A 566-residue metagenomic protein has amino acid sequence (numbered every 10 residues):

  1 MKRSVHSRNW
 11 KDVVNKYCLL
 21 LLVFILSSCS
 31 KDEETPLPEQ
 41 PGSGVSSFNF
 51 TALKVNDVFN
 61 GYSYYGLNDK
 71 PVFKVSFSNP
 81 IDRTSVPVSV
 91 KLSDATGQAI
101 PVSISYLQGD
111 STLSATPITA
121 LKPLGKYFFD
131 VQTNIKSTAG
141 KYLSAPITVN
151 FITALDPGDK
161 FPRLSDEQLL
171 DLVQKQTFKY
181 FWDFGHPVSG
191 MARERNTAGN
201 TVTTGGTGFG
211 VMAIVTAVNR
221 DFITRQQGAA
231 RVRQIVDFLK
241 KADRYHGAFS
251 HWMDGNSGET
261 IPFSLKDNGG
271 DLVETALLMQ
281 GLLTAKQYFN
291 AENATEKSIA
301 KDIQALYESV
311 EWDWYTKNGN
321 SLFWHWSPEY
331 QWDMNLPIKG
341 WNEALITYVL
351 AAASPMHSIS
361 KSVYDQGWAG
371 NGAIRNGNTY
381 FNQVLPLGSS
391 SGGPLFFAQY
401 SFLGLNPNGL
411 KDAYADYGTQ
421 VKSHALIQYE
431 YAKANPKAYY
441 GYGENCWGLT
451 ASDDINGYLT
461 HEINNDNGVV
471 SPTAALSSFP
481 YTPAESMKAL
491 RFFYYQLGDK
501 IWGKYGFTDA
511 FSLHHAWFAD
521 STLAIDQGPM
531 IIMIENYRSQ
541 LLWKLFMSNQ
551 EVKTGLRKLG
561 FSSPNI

Functional and structural regions predicted by a protein language model:
M1-V13: N-terminal secretory signal peptides that target proteins for export/translocation
V14, P38-P41, Q108-S111, G208-N219: Structured core of small recognition/catalytic domains
N15-L20: Sec-dependent signal peptide recognition, specifically the positively charged N-region followed immediately by
I25-S28: C-terminal motif of bacterial Sec signal peptides marking the signal peptidase cleavage site
E33-G158: Acidic, low-complexity Ser/Thr/Gly/Pro-rich repeat segments typical of extracellular/periplasmic and surface-exposed
D156-I566: Ser/Thr/Asn(+Pro)-rich, low-complexity disordered segments
